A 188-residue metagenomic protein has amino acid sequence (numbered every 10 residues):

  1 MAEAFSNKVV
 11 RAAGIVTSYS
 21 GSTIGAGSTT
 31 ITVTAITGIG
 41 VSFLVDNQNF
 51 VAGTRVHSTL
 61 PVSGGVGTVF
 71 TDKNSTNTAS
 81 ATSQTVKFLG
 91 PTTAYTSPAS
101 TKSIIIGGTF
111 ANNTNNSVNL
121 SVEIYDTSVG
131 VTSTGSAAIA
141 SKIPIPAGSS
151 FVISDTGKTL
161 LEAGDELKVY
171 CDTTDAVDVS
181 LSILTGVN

Functional and structural regions predicted by a protein language model:
M1-I15, L89-G107, A111-N113, A163-G164 (+1 more regions): C-terminal interaction-tip segments
K8, S18, I31, G90-P98 (+2 more regions): Local beta-strand/beta-hairpin segments that build beta-sheet-rich folds
V16-G90: Small/polar beta-strand repeat architecture
N49-T54, G157-L160, T173-D175: Short, charged beta-turn/beta-strand-edge "cap" motif at the junction between a beta-strand and an adjacent loop
S121-Y125, S180-S182: Beta-strand signatures of extracellular beta-sandwich domains
Y125-G130, G186-N188: Short edge-strand/loop segments of extracellular domains
T127-E166: Intrinsically disordered, low-complexity Pro/Gly/Ser/Thr-rich segments with frequent PxxP/GP/PP motifs and embedded
